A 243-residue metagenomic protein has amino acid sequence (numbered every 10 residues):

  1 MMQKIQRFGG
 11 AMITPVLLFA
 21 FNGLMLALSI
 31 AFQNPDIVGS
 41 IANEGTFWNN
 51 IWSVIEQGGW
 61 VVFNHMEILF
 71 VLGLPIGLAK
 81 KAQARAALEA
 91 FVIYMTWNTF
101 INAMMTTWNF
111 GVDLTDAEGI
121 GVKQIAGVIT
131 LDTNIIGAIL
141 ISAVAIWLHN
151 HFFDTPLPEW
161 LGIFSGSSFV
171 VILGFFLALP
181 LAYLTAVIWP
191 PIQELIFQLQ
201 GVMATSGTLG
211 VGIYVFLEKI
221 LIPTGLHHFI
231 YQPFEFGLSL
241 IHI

Functional and structural regions predicted by a protein language model:
M1, I13, T133, G137 (+3 more regions): Generic alpha-helical structural element
M2-P158, S165: Early transmembrane hairpin of solute transport permeases
M105-G111, Q198-L199, I230-Q232: Hydrophobic transmembrane alpha-helix bundles
G111-D116, Y183, Q198, G237-S239: Short alpha-helical linear motifs
F164-F229: Core mid-bundle transmembrane helix pairs that form the ion/substrate translocation pathway in diverse multi-pass
I241-I243: Conserved small/polar residues in nucleotide/adenosyl-binding loops
